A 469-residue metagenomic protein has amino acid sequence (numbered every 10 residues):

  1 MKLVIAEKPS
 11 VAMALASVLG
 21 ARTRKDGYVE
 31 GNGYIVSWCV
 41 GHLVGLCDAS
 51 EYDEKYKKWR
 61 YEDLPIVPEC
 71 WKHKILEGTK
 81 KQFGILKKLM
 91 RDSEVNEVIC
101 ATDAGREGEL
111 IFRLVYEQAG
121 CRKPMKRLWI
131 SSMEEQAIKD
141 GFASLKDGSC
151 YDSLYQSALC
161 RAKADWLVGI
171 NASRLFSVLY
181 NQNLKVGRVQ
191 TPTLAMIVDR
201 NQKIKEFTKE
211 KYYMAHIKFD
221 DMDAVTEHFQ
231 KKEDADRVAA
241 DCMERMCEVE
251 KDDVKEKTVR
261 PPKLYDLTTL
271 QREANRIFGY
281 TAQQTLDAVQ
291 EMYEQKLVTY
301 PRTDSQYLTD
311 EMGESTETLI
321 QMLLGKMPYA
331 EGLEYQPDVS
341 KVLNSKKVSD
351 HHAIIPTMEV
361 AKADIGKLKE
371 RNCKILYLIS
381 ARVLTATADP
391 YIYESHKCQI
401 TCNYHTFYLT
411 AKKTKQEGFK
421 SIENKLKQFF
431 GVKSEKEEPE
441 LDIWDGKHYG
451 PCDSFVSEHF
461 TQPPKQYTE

Functional and structural regions predicted by a protein language model:
M1-A162, W166, E437-E440, G450-D453 (+1 more regions): Intrinsically disordered, low-complexity regulatory segments
M1-L3, A101-A104, N181-K185, V254-K263 (+2 more regions): Conserved short loop/turn motifs at secondary-structure junctions
E7, C39, A101-D103, K218 (+6 more regions): Generic beta-strand/beta-sheet core signal
V11, E107-I111, Q156, C160 (+7 more regions): Hydrophobic (often cysteine-bearing) scaffold residues that line and stabilize catalytic clefts of nucleotide/cofactor
T23-Y28, G148-S153, R174-V178, Q202-F207 (+2 more regions): Active-site phosphate-binding and catalytic loops of NTP-dependent enzymes
I35, L43-E77, K88, L184-Q290 (+3 more regions): Long, highly charged, low-complexity internal segments
L110, L159-S173, V189, I217-F219 (+4 more regions): Core structural elements
Y151, Y155-Q156, L167, A288 (+2 more regions): Extended, highly charged linker/hinge segments and catalytic-adjacent loops that couple domains and form adaptable
